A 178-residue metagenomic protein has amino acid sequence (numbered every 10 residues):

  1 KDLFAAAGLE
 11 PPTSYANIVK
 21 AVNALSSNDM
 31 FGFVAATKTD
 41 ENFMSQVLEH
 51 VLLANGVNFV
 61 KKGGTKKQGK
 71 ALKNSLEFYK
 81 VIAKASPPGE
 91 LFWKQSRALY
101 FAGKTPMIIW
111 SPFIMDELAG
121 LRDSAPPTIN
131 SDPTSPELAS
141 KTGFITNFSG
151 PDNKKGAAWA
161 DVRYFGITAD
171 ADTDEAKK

Functional and structural regions predicted by a protein language model:
K1-P11, A36-K61, A157-T168: Periplasmic solute-binding protein
Y15-K20, P88-A102: Short helix-initiation/N-cap motifs at beta->coil->alpha
A16-G64, A71, T105-P106: Extracytoplasmic/periplasmic solute-binding protein
V22-S26, K62-E90, L138, G143: Glycine-centered hinge/linker elements that transmit conformational signals in sensory and ligand-binding systems
S26-G32, S86-P87, G103-P106, P136-G143 (+1 more regions): Loop/turn elements at helix/coil->beta-strand transitions in domains of secreted/extracellular proteins
A35, L91-F92, I109-S111: Short beta-strand and adjacent tight-turn residues that come in two discontinuous sequence segments and form the edges
S75, K80, S96-R97, F101-L121 (+1 more regions): Glycine-rich, aromatic-lined ligand/substrate-binding cores of catalytic and carbohydrate-binding domains
F113, E117-E137, G150-K178: C-terminal lobe and pocket-closing loops of periplasmic/extracytoplasmic Venus-flytrap solute-binding proteins
